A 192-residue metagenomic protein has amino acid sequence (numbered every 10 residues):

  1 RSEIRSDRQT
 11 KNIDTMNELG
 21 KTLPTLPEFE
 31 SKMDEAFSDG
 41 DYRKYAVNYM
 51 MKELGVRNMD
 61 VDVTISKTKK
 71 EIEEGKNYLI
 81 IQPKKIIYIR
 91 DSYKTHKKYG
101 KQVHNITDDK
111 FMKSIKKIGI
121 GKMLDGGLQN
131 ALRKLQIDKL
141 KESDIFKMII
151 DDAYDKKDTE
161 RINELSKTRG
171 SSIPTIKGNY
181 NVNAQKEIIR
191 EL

Functional and structural regions predicted by a protein language model:
R1-E35: Flexible interdomain linker/hinge and immediately adjacent N-terminus of the catalytic tyrosine-recombinase domain
N12, L26-F29, Y42-R43, F111 (+5 more regions): Short amphipathic alpha-helical segments that mediate assembly, nucleic-acid/protein binding, or membrane association
K21-N58, F146: Basic, Lys/Arg- and aromatic-enriched nucleic-acid-binding interface segment
P27-D39, E74, L79-K85, D108-K117: Glycine-rich short-loop/terminal segments
G40-K44, Y49-K69, D155-E160, R169-G170: A short, glycine-centered helix-capping/turn motif at helix boundaries that positions DNA-contacting or catalytic
V63-K101: Conserved tyrosine-mediated DNA breakage-rejoining catalytic core shared by Y-recombinases
D91-I149, A153-Y154: Active-site/catalytic core of tyrosine-dependent DNA strand-transfer enzymes
D155-D158, I162, K167-L192: Catalytic-site neighborhood detector that most strongly recognizes the C-terminal catalytic loop/helix of tyrosine
